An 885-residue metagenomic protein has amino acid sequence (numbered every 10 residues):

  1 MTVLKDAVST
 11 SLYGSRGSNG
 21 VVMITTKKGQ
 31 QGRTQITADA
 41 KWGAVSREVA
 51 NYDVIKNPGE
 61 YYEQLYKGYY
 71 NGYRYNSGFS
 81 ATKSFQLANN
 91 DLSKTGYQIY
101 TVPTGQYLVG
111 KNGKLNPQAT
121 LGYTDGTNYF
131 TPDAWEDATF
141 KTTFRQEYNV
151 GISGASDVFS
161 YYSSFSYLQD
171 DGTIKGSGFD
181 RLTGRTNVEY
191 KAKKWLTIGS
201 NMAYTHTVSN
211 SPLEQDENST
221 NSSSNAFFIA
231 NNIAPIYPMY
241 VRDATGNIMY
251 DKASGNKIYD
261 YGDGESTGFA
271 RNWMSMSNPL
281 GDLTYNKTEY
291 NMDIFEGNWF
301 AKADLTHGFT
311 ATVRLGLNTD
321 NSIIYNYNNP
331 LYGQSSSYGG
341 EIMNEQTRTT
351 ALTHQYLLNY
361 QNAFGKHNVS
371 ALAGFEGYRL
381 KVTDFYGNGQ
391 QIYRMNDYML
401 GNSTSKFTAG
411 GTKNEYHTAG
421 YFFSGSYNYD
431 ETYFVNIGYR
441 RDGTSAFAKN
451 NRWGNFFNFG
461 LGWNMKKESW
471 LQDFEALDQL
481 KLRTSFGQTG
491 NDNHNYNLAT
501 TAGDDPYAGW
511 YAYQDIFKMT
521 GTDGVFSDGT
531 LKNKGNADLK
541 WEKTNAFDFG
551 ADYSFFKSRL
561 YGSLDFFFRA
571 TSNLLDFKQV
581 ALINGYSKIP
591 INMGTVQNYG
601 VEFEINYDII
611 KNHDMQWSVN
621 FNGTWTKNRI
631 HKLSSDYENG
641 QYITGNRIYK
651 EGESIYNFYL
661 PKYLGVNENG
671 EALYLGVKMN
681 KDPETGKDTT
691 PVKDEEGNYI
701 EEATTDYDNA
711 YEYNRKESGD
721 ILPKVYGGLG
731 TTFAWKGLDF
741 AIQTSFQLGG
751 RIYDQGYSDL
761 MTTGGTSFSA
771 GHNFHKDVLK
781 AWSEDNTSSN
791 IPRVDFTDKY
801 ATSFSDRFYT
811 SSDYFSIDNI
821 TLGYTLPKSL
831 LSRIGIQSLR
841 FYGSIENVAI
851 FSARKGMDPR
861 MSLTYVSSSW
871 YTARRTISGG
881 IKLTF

Functional and structural regions predicted by a protein language model:
M1-T37, R145-E147, S160, S166-L168: A beta-strand signature from Gram-negative outer-membrane beta-barrel systems, especially the internal plug domain
T37-Y123, E214, L498-A499, D505 (+2 more regions): Conserved small-residue
K94, Q98-S153, V158-S166, R242-F300 (+9 more regions): Outer-membrane beta-barrel transmembrane strand signature
Y123, S335, S405, T444 (+1 more regions): Extracytoplasmic gating/loop element in the C-terminal half of outer-membrane beta-barrel translocons and assembly
T142, T173-G176, S445-N450: Solvent-exposed loop/turn segments connecting transmembrane beta-strands in outer-membrane beta-barrel proteins
R181, N187-L196, N201-H206, Q215 (+5 more regions): Extracellular/periplasmic, surface-exposed regions of secreted and cell-surface proteins
N218-T220, N225-F227, L331-E341, T520-L531 (+2 more regions): Solvent-exposed loop segments that connect transmembrane elements
M593-Q597, N639-F658, S718-G728, L760-K776 (+2 more regions): C-terminal extracellular loops and terminal segments of Gram-negative outer membrane beta-barrel proteins
